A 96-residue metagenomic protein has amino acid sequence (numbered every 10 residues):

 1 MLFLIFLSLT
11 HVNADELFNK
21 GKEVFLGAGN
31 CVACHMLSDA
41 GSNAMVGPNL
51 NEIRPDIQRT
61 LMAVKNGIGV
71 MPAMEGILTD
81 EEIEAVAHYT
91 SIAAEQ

Functional and structural regions predicted by a protein language model:
M1-S8: Bacterial N-terminal signal peptides
S8-L26, R59: Electrostatic cytochrome c docking/interface patches
E16, G41, I92-Q96: Inter-heme linker and motif-flanking segments adjacent to c-type heme-binding CXXCH motifs in c-type cytochromes
N19, E23, M62, E84 (+1 more regions): Replace "anionic and nucleotidyl ligands
K22-E23, V32-I68: Gly/Gly-Pro-rich "capping" loops immediately C-terminal to redox-active cysteine motifs in periplasmic/lumenal
L26-M36, G69-P72, E84-H88: C-type cytochrome heme c attachment motif
G76-Q96: C-terminal capping alpha-helices of c-type cytochrome domains
